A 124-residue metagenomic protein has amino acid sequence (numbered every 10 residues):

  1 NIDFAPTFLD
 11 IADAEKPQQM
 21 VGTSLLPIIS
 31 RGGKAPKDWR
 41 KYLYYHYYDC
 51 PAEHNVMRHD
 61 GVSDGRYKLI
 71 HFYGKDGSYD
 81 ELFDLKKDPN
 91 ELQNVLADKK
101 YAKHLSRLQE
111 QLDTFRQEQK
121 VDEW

Functional and structural regions predicted by a protein language model:
I2-A5, D10-E81, K103, F115-W124: C-terminal cap/loop subdomain of S1 sulfatases and analogous C-terminal strand-loop tails that border
D88: Intrinsically disordered, low-complexity polar regions and short flexible loop motifs
Q93-N94: Cytochrome P450 core scaffold surrounding the K-helix E-X-X-R motif and the conserved "meander" helix-loop region
A97: Phosphate-coordinating loops and pocket residues in cytosolic domains that bind phosphorylated ligands
H104-L108: Short amphipathic alpha-helical coupling segments at ligand-binding clamshell hinges and other catalytic/signaling
Q109-E110, W124: Carbohydrate-interacting/catalytic domains
